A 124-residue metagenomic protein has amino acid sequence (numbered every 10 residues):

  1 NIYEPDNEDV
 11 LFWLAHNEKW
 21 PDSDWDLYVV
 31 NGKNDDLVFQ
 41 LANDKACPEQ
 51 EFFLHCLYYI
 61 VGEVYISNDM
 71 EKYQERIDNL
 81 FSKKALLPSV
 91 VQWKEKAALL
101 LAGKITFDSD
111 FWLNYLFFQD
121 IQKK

Functional and structural regions predicted by a protein language model:
N1-K124: Extended repeat-based scaffolds of very large eukaryotic assembly and lipid-transport proteins
